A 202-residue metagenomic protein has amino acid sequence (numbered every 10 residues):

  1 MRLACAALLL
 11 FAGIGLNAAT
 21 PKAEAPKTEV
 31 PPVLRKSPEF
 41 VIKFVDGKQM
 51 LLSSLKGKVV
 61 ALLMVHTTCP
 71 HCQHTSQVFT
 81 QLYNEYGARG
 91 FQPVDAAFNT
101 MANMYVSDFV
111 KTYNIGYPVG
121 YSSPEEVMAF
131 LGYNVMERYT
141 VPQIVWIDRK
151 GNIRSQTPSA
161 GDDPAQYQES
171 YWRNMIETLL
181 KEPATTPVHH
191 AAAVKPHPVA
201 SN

Functional and structural regions predicted by a protein language model:
A4-G15: Bacterial N-terminal signal peptides
P21-L52: N-terminal "domain-start" segment that seeds a small globular fold
M50-Q73: Short active-site neighborhood of thiol/selenol oxidoreductases, capturing the structured segment around
A61-L62, P93, I144: Hydrophobic beta-strand anchors of alpha/beta hydrolase catalytic cores
Q73-N114, P124-G132, N202: Structural microenvironment flanking redox-active thiols in thiol-disulfide oxidoreductases
Y113-I115, P124-M175: Thiol/disulfide oxidoreductase modules built on the thioredoxin-like
E177, P187-A193, A200: Intrinsically disordered, low-complexity segments enriched in small/polar and acidic residues
